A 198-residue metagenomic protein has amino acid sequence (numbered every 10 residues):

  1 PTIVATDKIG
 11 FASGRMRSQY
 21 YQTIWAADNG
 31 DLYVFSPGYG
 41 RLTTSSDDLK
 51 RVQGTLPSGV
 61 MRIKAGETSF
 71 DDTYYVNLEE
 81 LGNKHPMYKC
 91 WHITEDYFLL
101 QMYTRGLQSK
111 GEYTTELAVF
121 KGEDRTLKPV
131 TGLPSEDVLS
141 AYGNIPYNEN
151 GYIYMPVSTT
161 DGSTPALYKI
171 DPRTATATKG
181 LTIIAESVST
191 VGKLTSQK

Functional and structural regions predicted by a protein language model:
P1-I3, D47-T68, Y113-D124, A166-T176: Beta-propeller blade signature
P1-P37, R41-T43, K50, E79-E80 (+1 more regions): Extended, non-transmembrane interaction/recognition domains
T2-F11, F70-L81, T126-S135, T178-A185: Beta-propeller fold detector
S13-I24, E80-I93, E136-P146, I183-Q197: Repeated scaffold domains used in trafficking and secretory/extracellular systems, primarily beta-propellers
W25-S36, K64-E67, W91-F98, Y142-I153 (+2 more regions): Short, solvent-exposed coil/turn segments at beta-strand boundaries
V34-T55, L100-Y113, S158-D161: Short, conserved, GDST-rich strand-edge loop motifs in beta-rich repeat architectures
S45, L49, T55-G106: C-terminal amphipathic alpha-helical segment
K84-T160: Loop/turn-rich, solvent-exposed surfaces of beta-rich toroidal or solenoidal domains
